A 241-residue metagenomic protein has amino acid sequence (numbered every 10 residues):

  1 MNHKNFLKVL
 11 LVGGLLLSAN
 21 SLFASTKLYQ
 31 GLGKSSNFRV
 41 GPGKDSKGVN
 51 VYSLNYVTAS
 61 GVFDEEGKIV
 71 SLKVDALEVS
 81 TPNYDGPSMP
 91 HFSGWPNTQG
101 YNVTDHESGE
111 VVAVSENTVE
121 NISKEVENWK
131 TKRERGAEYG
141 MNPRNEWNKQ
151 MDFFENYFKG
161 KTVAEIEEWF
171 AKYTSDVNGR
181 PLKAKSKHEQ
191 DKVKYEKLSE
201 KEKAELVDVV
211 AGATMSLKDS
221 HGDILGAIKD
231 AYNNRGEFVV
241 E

Functional and structural regions predicted by a protein language model:
M1-L10: Bacterial N-terminal signal peptides that target proteins for export
L10-S18: Bacterial N-terminal signal peptides
N20-A24: Sec/Tat signal peptide C-region and signal peptidase I cleavage site
T26-E241: Active-site- and interface-proximal helix/loop "cap" or "latch" segments in soluble metabolic and energy-transducing
